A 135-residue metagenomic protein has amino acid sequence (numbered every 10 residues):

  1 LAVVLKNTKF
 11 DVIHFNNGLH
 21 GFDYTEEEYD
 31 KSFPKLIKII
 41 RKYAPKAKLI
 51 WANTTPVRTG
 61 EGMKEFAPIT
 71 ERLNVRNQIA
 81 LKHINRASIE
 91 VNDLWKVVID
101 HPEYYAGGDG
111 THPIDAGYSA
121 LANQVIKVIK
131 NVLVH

Functional and structural regions predicted by a protein language model:
L1-D30, P56-R58: Oxyanion-hole/transition-state-stabilizing segment in secreted/luminal serine hydrolases and related acyltransferases
A2, I37, N77-L81: Short amphipathic alpha-helical segments and helix-helix/interface helices
L5, I37-R41, K130-L133: N-terminal cationic-hydrophobic initiation segments that often serve targeting/anchoring roles
T8-H14, A44-L49, N85-E90: Loop/turn elements at helix/coil->beta-strand transitions in domains of secreted/extracellular proteins
H14-H20, I39-N74: Active-site segments of SGNH/GDSL-like serine hydrolases that catalyze O-acetyl group transfer/hydrolysis on lipids
E28-L36, I69-R76: Charged helix-capping and loop-helix junction motifs
P56-H135: Catalytic His-Asp segment of secreted/periplasmic serine-dependent ester chemistry enzymes
